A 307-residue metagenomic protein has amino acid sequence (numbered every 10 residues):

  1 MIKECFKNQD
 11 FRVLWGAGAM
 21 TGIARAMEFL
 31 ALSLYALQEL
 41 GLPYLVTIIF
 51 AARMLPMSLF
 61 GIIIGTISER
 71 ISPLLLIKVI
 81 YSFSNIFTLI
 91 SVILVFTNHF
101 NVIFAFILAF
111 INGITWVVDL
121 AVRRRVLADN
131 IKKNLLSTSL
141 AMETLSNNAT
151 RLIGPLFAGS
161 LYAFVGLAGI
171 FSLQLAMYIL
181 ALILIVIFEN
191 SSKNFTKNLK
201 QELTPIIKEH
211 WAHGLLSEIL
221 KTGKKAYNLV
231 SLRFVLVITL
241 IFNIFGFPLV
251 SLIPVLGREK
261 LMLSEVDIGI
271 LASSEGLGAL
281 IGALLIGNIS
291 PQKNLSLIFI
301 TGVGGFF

Functional and structural regions predicted by a protein language model:
M1-F11, S191-L236: Juxtamembrane intracellular "pre-TM" segments in multi-pass secondary transporters
V13-F29, F50-T66, S72-F87, F104-A163 (+7 more regions): Substrate-agnostic recognition of the 12-TM MFS/MFS-like secondary transporter fold
A31-Y44, S251-V266: Short amphipathic helix-loop junctions that connect adjacent transmembrane helices in Major Facilitator Superfamily/SLC
S33-E39, V92-T97, I153-L173, E259-K260: Transmembrane alpha-helix termini and helix-breaking/packing motifs in multi-pass membrane transporters
L42-A52, M262-G276: Loop-to-transmembrane helix entry
I77, I298-F299: Primarily marks hydrophobic transmembrane alpha-helices of the MFS/SLC 12-helix fold
S82-H99, G304-F307: C-terminal ends and interior cores of transmembrane alpha-helices in multi-pass membrane transporters/permeases
N98, R125, D129, F171 (+1 more regions): Helix-loop junctions on the cytosolic side of multi-pass membrane transporters, especially the intracellular loop
